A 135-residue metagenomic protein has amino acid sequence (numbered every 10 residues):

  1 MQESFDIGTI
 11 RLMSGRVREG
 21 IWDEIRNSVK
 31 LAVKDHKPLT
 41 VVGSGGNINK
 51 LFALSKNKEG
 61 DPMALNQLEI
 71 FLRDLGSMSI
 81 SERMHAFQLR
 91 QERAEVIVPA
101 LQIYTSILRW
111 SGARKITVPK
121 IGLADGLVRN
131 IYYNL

Functional and structural regions predicted by a protein language model:
M1-L135: Helical "lid/coupling" subdomains associated with nucleotide-phosphate turnover
